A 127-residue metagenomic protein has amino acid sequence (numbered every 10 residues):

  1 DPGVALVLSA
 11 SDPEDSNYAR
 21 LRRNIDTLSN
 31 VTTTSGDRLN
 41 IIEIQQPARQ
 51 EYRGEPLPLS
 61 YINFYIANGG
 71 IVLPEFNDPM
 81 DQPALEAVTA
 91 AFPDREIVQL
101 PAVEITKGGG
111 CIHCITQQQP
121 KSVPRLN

Functional and structural regions predicted by a protein language model:
D1-N127: Histidine/cysteine-enriched polar flanking segments
